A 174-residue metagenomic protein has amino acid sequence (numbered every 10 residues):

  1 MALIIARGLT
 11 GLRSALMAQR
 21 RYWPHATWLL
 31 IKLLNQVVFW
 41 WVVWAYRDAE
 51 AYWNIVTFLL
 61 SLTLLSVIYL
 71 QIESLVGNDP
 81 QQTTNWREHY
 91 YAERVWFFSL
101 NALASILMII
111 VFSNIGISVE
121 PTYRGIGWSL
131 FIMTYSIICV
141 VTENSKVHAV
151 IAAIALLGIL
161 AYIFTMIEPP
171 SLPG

Functional and structural regions predicted by a protein language model:
M1-S14: N-terminal signal-anchor/start-transfer transmembrane helix
R13-A26, R47-Y52, P80-Y90, V140-V150: Membrane-interface helix-boundary motifs at transmembrane edges
W23-Y46: A generic, lipid-embedded transmembrane alpha helix
A26-I31, H148-L160: Central hydrophobic cores of alpha-helical transmembrane segments in multi-pass integral membrane proteins
A49-V67: Alpha-helical transmembrane segments
S61-S129: Membrane-proximal helix-loop-helix units in multi-pass membrane proteins
I106-M108, L130-I138, A155-I159: Hydrophobic, membrane-inserted alpha-helices
A161-G174: Juxtamembrane boundary at the C-terminal end of a transmembrane helix
